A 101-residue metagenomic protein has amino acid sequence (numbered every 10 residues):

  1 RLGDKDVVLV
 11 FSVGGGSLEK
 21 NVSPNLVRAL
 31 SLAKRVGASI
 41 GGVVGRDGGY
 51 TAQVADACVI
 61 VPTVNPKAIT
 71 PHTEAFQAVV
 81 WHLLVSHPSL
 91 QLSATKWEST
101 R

Functional and structural regions predicted by a protein language model:
R1-W97: Glycine-rich phosphate-binding loops that contact phosphosugars or nucleotide phosphates
T100-R101: N-terminal low-complexity/intrinsically disordered extensions
